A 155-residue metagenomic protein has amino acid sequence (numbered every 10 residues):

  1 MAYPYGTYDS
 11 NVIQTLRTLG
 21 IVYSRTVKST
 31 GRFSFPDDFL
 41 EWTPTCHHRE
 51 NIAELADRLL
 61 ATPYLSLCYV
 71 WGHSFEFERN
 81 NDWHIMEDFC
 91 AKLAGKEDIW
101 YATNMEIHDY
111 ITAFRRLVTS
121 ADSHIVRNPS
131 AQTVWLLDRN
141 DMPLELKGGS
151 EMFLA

Functional and structural regions predicted by a protein language model:
M1-A56, F77-I85, T112-R115: Catalytic domains of cell-wall/extracellular-matrix polysaccharide-remodeling enzymes, centered on de-N-acetylation
A2-P4, Y69-G72, T103: Short beta-strand segments
L19-V22, Y64-L67, K96-D98: Loop/turn elements at helix/coil->beta-strand transitions in domains of secreted/extracellular proteins
F39-L40, C68, H124, M152: A broad, low-specificity signal marking well-ordered, structured residues that form hydrophobic/aromatic
L60-T62: N-terminal, charged amphipathic alpha-helical interaction modules
F75-A113: Catalytic cores of secreted or luminal carbohydrate-active enzymes
N104-A155: C-terminal beta-sandwich/jelly-roll accessory domains of carbohydrate-active enzymes
